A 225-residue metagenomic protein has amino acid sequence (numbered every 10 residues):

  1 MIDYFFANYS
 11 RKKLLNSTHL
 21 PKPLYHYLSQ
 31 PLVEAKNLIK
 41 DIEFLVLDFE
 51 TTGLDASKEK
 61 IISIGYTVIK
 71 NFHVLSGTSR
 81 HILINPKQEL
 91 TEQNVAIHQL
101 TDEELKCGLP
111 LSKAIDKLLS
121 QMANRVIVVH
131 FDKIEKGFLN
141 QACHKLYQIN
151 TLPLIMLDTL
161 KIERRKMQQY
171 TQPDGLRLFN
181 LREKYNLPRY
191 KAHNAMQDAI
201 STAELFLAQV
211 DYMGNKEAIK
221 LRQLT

Functional and structural regions predicted by a protein language model:
M1-E34, K184, A203-T225: Acidic two-metal-ion nuclease catalytic site recognized across multiple nuclease folds, prominently DnaQ/RNase D-T
R11-H144, N150-P153, G175-H193: Conserved non-catalytic scaffold segment of RNase H-like nuclease domains
A56-K58, K166, F206: Short, function-defining helix-loop hinge/capping sites that tune catalysis or transport
I155-L157, N215: Alpha-helical oligomerization segments
L157-Q172: Short alpha-helix plus adjacent loop in nuclease-associated cores
N194-L205: Acidic, divalent-metal-coordinating active-site segment for phosphoryl/phosphodiester hydrolysis, typified by short
